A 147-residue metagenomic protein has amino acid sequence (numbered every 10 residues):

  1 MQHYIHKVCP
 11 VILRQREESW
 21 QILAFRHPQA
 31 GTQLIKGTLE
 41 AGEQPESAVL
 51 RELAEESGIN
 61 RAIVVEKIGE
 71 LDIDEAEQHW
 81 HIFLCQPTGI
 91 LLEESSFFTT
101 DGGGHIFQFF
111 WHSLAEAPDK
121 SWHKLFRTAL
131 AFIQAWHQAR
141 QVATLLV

Functional and structural regions predicted by a protein language model:
M1-H3, S96-T100: Short, P/G- and charge-enriched loop/turn segments at secondary-structure junctions
M1-I22: Conserved N-terminal beta-strand and adjoining loop/helix that marks the start of the Nudix/MutT-like hydrolase domain
Y4, I63, E77-H79: Residue-level preference for beta-strand/loop junctions
H6, A30, H79, H105: Residues that flank catalytic or metal-binding motifs in active/ligand-binding sites
I12-R14, R26, Q86-P87: Residue-level signal for short segments within beta-strands and strand-turn junctions of well-structured beta-sheet
E18-E55, I59: Conserved Nudix-box catalytic region and its N-terminal flanking loop in Nudix hydrolases and closely related
N60-G69: A short coil-to-beta-strand element that immediately follows conserved catalytic motifs
D72-F98, F107-E116, L125-A139: Active-site-adjacent beta-strand/loop module that shapes the phosphate/pyrophosphate-binding cleft
